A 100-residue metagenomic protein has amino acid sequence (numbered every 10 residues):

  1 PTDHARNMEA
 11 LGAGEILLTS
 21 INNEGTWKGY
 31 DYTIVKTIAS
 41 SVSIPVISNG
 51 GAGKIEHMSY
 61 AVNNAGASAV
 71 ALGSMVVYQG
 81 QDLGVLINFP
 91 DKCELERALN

Functional and structural regions predicted by a protein language model:
P1-S40, L72-F89: Glycine/Thr-rich beta-alpha phosphate-binding loop at enzyme active sites
T33-L72: Catalytic cores of alpha/beta
M58-N100: C-terminal helical cap(s) of enzyme catalytic domains, especially alpha/beta-barrels
